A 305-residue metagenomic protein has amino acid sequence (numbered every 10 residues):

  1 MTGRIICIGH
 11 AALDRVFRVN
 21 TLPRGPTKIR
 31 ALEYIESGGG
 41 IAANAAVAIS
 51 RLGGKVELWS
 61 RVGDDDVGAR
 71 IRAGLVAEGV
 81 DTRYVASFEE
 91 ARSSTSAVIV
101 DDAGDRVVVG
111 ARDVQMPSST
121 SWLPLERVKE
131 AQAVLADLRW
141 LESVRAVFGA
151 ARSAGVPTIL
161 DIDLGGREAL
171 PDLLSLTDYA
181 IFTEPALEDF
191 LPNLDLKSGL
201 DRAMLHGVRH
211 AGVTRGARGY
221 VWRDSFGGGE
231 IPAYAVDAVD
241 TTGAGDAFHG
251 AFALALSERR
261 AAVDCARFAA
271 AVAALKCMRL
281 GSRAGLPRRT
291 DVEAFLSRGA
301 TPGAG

Functional and structural regions predicted by a protein language model:
M1-I5, I29, R167, L196-G305: Conserved phosphate-binding/catalytic region of the ribokinase-like
M1-R61, D66-A77, A238, G305: Glycine-rich phosphate/adenosyl-contacting loop at the front of the ribokinase-like
R61, S87-F88, V98-A133, L138: Conserved phosphate-binding/catalytic loop of the ribokinase/pfkB sugar-kinase fold
G74-E90: A glycine-rich helix N-cap at a beta->alpha junction
Q115-P124, E142, D161-E168: Active-site glycine-rich loop that binds ribose-phosphate moieties when present
R145-E230: Conserved phosphate/ATP/ADP-binding segment of small-molecule kinases
